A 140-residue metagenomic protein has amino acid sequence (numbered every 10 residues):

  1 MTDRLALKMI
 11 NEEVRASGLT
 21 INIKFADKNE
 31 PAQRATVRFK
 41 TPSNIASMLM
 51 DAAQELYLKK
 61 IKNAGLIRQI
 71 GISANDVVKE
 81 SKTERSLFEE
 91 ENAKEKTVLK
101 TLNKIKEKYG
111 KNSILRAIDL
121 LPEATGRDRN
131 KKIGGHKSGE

Functional and structural regions predicted by a protein language model:
M1-E140: Basic, low-complexity intrinsically disordered segments
